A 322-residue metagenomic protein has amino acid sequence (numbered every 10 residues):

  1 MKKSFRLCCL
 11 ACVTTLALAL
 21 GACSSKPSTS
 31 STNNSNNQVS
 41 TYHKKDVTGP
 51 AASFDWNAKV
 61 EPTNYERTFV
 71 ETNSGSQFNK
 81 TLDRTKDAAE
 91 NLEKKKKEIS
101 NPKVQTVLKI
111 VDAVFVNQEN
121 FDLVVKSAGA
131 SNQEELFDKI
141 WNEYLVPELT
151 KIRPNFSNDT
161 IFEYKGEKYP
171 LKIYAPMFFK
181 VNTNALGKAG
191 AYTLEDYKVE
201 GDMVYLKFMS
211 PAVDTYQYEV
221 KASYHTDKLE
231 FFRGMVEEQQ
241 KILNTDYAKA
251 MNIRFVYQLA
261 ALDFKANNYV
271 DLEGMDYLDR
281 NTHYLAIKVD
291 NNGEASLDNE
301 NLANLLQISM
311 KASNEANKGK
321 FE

Functional and structural regions predicted by a protein language model:
M1-L10: Bacterial N-terminal signal peptides that target proteins for export
L18-A22: C-terminal motif of bacterial Sec signal peptides marking the signal peptidase cleavage site
S24-K26: Bacterial signal peptide processing site
S31-T68: Post-signal peptide N-terminal segment of mature Sec-exported envelope proteins
V60-N182: Core segments of small alpha/beta cavity-forming domains
E200-A212: A short hydrophobic beta-strand element
Y216-D279: Mixed-charge, low-complexity intrinsically disordered segments
G274-E322: Extracellularly exposed regions in secreted/surface proteins, prominently low-complexity, repeat-rich
